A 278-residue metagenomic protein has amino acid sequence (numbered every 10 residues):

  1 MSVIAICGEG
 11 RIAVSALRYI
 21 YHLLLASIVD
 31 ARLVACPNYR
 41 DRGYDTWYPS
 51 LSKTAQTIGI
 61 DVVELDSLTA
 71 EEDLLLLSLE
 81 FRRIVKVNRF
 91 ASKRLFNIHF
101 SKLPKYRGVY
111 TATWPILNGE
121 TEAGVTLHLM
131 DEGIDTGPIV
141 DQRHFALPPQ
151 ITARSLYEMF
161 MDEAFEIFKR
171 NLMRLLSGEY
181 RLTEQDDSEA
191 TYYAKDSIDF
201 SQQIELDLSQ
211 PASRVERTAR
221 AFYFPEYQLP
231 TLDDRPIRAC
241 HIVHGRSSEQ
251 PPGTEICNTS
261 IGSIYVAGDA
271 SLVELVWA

Functional and structural regions predicted by a protein language model:
M1-E226, C257-G262, A270-W277: One-carbon transfer enzymes
E216-T259: C-terminal substrate-binding/catalytic lobe of Rossmann-fold NAD(P)-dependent oxidoreductases
L232, A267-G268: Structural motif
H241-G245, Y265, E274-W277: Short beta-strand element of the conserved SAM-dependent methyltransferase core
